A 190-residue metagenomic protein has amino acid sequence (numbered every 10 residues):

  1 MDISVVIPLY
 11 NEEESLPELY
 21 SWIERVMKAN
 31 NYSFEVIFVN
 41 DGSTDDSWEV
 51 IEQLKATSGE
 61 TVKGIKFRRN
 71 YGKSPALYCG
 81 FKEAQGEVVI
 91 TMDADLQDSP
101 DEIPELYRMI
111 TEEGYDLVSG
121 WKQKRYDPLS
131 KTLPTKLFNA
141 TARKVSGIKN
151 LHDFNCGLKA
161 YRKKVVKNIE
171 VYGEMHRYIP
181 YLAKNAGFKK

Functional and structural regions predicted by a protein language model:
D2-S4, E35: Cell-envelope/extracellular polymer assembly enzymes that use nucleotide-activated donors
E12-M27: Short, well-formed alpha-helical segments that are part of the catalytic scaffolds of diverse glycosyltransferases
E14-E18, D45-L54: Acidic helix N-cap motif at the loop->helix transition within catalytic regions of sugar-transfer enzymes
Y32-S43, I65-K66: Short beta-strand/loop segment that forms part of the nucleotide-sugar
N40-E49, L96-Q97: A conserved acidic beta->alpha catalytic loop
Q53, K63, F67-R69, K73-E83 (+1 more regions): Acceptor/aglycone-binding surface of glycosyltransferases and processive sugar-polymer synthases
F67, M92-A94: Catalytic metal- and UDP-sugar-binding loop of GT-A-like glycosyltransferases, i.e., residues flanking the conserved
V89: Short aromatic/hydrophobic "clamp" motif used to bind/position activated sugar donors
